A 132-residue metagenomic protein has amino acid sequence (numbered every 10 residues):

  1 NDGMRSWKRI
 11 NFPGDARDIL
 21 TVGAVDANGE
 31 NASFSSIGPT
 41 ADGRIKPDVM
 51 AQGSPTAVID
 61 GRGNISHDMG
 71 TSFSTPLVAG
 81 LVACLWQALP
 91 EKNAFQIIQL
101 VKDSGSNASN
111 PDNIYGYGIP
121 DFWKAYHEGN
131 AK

Functional and structural regions predicted by a protein language model:
N1-I59, K102-S106: Catalytic-core segments of hydrolase enzymes
W7-I10, I19, N31, T75-V82 (+2 more regions): Extracytoplasmic/secreted envelope proteins and their assembly/folding machinery, especially bacterial periplasmic
N11, P90-K92, H127: Short, isolated positions within intrinsically disordered regulatory regions of eukaryotic proteins
A24-A32, G61-G63, Y117-P120, K132: Short flexible/disordered coil segments
P47, P120-D121: Substrate-binding/active-site groove segments that recognize and process beta-1,4-linked N-acetyl-hexosamine
G53-Y115, I119: Hydrolase catalytic cores
K124-K132: Secreted peptidase-domain scaffold signal
